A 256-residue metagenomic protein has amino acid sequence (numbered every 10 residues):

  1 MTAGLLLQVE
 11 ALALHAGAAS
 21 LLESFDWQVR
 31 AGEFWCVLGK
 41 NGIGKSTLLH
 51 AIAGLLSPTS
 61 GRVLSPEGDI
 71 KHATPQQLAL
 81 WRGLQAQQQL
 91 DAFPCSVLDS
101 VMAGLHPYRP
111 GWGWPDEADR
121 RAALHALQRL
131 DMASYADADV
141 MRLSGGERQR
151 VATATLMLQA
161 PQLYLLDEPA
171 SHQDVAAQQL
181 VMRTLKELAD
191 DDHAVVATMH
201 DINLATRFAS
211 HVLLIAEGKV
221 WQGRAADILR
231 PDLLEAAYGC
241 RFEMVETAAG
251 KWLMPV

Functional and structural regions predicted by a protein language model:
A53: Helix-to-loop junction immediately C-terminal to a conserved catalytic motif
G61-D69: Conserved ABC transporter NBD signature motif
M102, E117-Y135: Conserved ABC ATPase "signature" region
D139-L143, E147: Conserved ABC ATPase signature
Y164-E168: Catalytic Walker B motif of ABC-type/P-loop ATPase nucleotide-binding domains
L213, E217-D227: Conserved switch/coupling elements of ABC/ABC-like ATPase nucleotide-binding domains
A236-V256: ABC ATPase nucleotide-binding domains
